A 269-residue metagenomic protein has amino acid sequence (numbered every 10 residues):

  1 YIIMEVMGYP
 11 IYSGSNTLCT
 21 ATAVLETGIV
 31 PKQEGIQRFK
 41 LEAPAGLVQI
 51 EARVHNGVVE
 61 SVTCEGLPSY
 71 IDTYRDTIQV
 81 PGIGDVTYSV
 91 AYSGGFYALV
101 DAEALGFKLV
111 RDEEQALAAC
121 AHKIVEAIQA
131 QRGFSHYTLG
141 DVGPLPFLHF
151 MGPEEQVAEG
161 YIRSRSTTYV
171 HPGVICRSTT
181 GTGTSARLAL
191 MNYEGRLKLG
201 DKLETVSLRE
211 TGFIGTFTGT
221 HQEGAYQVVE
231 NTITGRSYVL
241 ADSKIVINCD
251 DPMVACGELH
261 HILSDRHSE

Functional and structural regions predicted by a protein language model:
Y1-Y12, C19-E269: Active-site proximal loop and beta-alpha junction motif in alpha/beta enzyme cores
